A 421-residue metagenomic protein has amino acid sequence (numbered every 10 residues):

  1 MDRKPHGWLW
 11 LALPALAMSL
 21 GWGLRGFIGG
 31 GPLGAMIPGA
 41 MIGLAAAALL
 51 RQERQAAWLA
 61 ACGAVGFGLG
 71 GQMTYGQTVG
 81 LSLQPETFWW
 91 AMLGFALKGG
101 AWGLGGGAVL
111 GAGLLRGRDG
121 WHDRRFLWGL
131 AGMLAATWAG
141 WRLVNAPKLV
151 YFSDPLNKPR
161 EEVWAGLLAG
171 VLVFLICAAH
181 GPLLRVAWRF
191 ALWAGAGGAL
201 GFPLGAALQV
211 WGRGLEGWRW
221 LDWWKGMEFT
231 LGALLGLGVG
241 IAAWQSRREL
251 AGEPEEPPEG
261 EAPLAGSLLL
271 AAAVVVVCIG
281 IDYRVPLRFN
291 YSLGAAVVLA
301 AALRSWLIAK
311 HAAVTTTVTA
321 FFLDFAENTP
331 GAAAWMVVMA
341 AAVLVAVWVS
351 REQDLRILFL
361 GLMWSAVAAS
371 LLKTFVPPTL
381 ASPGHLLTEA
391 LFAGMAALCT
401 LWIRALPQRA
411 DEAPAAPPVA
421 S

Functional and structural regions predicted by a protein language model:
M1-A64, G68-G80, T87-M92, A96 (+1 more regions): N-terminal signal-anchor module of multipass membrane proteins
D2-A15, R54-G66, R116-A139, S153-A165 (+6 more regions): Cytoplasm-facing juxtamembrane segments at the starts of transmembrane helices in multi-pass membrane proteins
A15-S19, P32-I37, A57-L59, I279-P418: Alpha-helical transmembrane segments of integral membrane proteins
L20-G26, G80-L81, W141-F152, Q209-E216 (+3 more regions): Juxtamembrane "helix-exit" motif on the non-cytosolic side of transmembrane helices
I37-A47, L97-L114, W164-C177, F229-R247 (+3 more regions): Hydrophobic cores of alpha-helical transmembrane segments in multi-pass inner/ER membrane proteins, independent
C62-T74, F95-G107, F126-N145, V163-V173 (+6 more regions): Alpha-helical transmembrane segments of multi-pass integral membrane proteins
F88-A101, D154-A165, W220-A233: Short aromatic-rich membrane-water interface segments that cap or initiate transmembrane helices in multi-pass membrane
K148, G205-M227, A243, R247-E249: Membrane-interacting alpha-helical segments
